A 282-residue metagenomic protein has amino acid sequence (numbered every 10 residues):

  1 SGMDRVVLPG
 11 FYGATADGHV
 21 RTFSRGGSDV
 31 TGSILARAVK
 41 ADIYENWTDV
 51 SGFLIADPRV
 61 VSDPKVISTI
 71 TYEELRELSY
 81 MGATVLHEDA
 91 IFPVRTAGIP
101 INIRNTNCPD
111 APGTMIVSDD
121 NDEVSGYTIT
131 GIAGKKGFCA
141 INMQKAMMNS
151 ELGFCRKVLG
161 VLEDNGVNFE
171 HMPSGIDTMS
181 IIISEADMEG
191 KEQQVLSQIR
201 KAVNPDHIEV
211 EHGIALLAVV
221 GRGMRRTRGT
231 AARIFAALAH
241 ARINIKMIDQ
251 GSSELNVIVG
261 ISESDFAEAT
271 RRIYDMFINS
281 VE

Functional and structural regions predicted by a protein language model:
S1-E282: C-terminal catalytic "cap/lid" subdomain
